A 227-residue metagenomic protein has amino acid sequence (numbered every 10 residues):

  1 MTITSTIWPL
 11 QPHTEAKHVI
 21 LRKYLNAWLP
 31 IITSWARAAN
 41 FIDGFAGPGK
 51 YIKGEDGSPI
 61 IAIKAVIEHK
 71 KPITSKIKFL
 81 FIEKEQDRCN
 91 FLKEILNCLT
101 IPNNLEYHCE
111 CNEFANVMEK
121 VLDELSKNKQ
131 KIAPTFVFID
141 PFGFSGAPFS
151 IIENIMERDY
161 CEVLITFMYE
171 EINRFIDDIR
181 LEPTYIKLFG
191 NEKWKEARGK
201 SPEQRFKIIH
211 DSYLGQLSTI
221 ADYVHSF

Functional and structural regions predicted by a protein language model:
M1-W28, R88: Class I S-adenosyl-L-methionine
P9-H13, G54, L80, K84 (+2 more regions): Conserved aromatic-histidine-acidic binding/catalytic patches
H13, Y51, G143-F144: Glycine-/small-residue-rich active-site loops that bind phosphorylated ligands and cofactors
A16, I20, K84-D87, Q204 (+2 more regions): Generic recognition of stable, solvent-exposed alpha-helical segments in well-folded globular domains
I20-D123: SAM cofactor-binding core of SAM-dependent methyltransferases, primarily the Rossmann-like beta-alpha-beta module
F45, E85, D140-F142, M168: Anionic group-transfer/hydrolysis microenvironments
I82, T135-D140: Acidic beta-strand-to-loop metal/phosphate-binding motif
S126-P134, F142-F227: Class I S-adenosyl-L-methionine
